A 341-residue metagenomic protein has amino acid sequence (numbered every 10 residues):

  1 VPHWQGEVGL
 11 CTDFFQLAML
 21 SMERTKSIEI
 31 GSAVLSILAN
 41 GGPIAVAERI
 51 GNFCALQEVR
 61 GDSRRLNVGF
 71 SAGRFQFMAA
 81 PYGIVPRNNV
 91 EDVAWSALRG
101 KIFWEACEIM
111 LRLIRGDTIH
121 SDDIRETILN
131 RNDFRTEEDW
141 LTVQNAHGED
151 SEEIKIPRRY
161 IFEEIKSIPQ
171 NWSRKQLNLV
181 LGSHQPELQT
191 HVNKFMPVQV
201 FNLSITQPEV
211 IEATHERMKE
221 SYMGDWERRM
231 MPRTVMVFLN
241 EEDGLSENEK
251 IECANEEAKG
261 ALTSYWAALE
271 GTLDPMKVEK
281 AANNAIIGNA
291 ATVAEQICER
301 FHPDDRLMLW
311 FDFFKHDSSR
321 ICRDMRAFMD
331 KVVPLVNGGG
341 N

Functional and structural regions predicted by a protein language model:
V1-I28: N-terminal beta1-alpha1-beta2 module of alpha/beta enzyme domains
W4-V8, G31-G41, A94-A97, A282-I287: The substrate-binding groove and active-site-proximal loops of carbohydrate-active enzymes, especially glycoside
A18-S27, F53-R65, H191-K194, M218-W226 (+1 more regions): Acidic (Asp/Glu)-rich catalytic clusters
I30-A33, R64-F70, L177-S183, P197-L203 (+2 more regions): Hydrophobic faces of well-ordered beta-strands that scaffold small-molecule active sites in alpha/beta enzyme cores
L38-A55, A285-T292: Glycine-rich anion/phosphate-binding loops
G69-R87, E91, W95: Outer-membrane beta-barrel translocator/channel fold
N89-Q170, Q207-D305, G339: An alpha-helical appendage that flanks or caps ligand/catalytic pockets
G288-G340: Long, low-complexity C-terminal extensions of enzymes
